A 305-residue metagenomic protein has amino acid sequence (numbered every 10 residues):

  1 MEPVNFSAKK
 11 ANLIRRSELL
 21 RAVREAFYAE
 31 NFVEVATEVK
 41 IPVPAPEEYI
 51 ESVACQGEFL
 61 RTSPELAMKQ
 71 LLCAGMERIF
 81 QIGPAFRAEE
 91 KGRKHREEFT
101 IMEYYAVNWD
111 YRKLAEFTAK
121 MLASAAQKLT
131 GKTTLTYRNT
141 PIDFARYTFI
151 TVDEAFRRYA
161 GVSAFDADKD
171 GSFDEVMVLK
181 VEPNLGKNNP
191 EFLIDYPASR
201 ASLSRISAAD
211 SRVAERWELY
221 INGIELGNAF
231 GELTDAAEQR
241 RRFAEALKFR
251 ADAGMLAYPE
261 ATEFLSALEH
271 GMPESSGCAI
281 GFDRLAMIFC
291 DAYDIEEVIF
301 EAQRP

Functional and structural regions predicted by a protein language model:
M1-E30: Extended, charge-rich, solvent-exposed interface segments
K9-E18, A106-R112, L135-T151: Cytochrome P450
R16, V23-R24, A36, K69 (+3 more regions): Short, well-ordered alpha-helical packing segments
A22, F32, E38-L71, M76-V107 (+1 more regions): A translation/RNA-centric and nucleic-acid-associated enzymatic feature enriched in Class II aminoacyl-tRNA synthetases
E30, F80, R112-E116: Short, solvent-exposed positions on alpha-helices
E30, L122-T133, A251, Y293: A generic secondary-structure signal for well-formed alpha-helical elements
Y104-K132, P259-E269: Well-ordered alpha/beta subsegment
Q127-F165: Alpha-helical scaffold segments that mediate packing/assembly in large oligomeric complexes
